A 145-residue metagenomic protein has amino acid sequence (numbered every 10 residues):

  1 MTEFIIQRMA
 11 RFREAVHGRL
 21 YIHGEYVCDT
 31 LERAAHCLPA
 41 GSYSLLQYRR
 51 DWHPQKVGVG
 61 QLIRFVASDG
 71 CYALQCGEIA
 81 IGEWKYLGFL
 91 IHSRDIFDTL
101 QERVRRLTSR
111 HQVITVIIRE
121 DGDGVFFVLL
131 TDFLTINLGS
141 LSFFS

Functional and structural regions predicted by a protein language model:
M1-T115, R119-V125, L129-F144: Cell wall/extracellular polymer interaction/catalysis modules
